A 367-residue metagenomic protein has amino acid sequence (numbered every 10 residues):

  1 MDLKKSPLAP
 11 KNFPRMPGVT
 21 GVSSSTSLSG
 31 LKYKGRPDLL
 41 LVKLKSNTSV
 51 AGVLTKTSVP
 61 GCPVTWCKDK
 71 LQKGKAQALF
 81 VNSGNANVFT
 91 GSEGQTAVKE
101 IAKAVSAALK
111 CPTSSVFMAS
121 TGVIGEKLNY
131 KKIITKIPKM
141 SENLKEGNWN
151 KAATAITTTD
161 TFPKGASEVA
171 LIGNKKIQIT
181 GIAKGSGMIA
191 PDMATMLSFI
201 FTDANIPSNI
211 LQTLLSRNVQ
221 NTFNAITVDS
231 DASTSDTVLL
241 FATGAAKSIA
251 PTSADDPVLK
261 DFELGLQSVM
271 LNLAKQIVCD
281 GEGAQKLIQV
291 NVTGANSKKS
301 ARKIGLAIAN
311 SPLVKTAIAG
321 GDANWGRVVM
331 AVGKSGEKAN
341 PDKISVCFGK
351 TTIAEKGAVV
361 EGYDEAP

Functional and structural regions predicted by a protein language model:
D2-N82, A86-K99, S106-P367: A structural signal for small-residue-enriched, beta-sheet-centric alpha/beta enzyme cores and oligomeric scaffold folds
